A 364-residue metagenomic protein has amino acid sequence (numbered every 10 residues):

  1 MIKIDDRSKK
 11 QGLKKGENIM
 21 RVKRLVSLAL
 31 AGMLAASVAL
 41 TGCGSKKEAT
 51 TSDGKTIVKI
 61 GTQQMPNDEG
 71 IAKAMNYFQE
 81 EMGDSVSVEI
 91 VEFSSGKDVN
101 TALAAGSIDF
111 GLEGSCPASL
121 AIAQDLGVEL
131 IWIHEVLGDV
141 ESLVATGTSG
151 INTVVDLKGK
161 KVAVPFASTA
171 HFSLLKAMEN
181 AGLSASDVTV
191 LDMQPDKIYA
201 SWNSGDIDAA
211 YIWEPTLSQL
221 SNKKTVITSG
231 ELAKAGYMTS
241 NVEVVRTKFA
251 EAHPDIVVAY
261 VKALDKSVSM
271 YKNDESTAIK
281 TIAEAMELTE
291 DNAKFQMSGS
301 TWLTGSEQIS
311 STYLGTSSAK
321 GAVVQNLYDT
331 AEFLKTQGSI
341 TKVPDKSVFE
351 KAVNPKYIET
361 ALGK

Functional and structural regions predicted by a protein language model:
M1-I57, E359-K364: Short, low-complexity disordered leader/linker segments with a strong preference for bacterial N-terminal type II
T50-G54, T146-K161, T247, E251-D255: Flexible hinge/capping segments at coil-to-helix
S52-M75, S94-G96, P165-T169: Extracytoplasmic "Venus flytrap"
Q63-P66, S94-G96, G106-S119, Q124 (+6 more regions): Beta->alpha turn/N-cap motifs
I90-T101, G114, L183, V188-S204: Short helix-initiation/N-cap motifs at beta->coil->alpha
C116, V190-L191, K197-M286: Pocket-lining segment of extracytoplasmic ligand-binding domains
A252-S339: Secondary-structure end/capping motifs
Q325-K364: Conserved C-terminal helix/tail region of periplasmic/extracytoplasmic solute-binding proteins
